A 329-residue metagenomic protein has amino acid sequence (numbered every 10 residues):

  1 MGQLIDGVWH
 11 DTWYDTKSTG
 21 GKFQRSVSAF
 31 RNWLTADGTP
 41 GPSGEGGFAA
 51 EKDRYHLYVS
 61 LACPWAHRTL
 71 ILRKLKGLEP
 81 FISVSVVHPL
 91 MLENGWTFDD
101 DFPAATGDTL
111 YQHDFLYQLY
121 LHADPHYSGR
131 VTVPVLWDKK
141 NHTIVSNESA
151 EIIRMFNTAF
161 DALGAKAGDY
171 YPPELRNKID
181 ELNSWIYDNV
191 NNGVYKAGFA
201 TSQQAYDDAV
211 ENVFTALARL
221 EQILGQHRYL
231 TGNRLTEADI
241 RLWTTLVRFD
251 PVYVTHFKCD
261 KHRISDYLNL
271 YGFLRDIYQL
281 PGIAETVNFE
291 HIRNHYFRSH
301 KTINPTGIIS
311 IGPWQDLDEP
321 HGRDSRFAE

Functional and structural regions predicted by a protein language model:
M1-E329: C-terminal alpha-helical interaction module
